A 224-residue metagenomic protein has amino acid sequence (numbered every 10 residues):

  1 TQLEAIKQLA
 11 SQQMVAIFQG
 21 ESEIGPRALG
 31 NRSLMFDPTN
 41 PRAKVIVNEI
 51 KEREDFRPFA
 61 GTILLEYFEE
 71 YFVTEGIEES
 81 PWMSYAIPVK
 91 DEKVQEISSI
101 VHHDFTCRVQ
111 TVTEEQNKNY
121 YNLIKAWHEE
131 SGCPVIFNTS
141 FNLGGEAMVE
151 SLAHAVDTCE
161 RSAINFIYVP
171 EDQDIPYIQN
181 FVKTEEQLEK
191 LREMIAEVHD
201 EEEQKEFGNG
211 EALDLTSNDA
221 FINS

Functional and structural regions predicted by a protein language model:
T1-S224: Flexible beta->alpha loop and helix N-cap segments adjacent to enzyme active/binding sites
